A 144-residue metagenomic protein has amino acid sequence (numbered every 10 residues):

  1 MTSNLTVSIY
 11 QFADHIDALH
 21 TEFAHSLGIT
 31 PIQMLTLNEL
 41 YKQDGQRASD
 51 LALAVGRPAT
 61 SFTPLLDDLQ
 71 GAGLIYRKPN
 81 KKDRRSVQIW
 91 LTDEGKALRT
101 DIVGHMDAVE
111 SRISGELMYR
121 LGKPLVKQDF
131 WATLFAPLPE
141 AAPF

Functional and structural regions predicted by a protein language model:
M1-L27: N-terminal leader segment of winged-helix/HTH proteins
S3, V7, P31, L35 (+5 more regions): Residues at secondary-structure transition points
A13, N38-K42, V103: Short, locally clustered residues in the helix-turn-helix/winged-helix DNA-binding domain
D17, D67-V126: Charged, amphipathic alpha-helical coiled-coil/dimerization segments
L19-S61: N-terminal helix-turn-helix DNA-binding core of bacterial DNA-binding proteins
I32, A48, T63-Q70, I89: A broad helix-preferring feature
K123-F144: Exposed, interaction-prone assembly regions rather than primary DNA-binding/catalytic cores
